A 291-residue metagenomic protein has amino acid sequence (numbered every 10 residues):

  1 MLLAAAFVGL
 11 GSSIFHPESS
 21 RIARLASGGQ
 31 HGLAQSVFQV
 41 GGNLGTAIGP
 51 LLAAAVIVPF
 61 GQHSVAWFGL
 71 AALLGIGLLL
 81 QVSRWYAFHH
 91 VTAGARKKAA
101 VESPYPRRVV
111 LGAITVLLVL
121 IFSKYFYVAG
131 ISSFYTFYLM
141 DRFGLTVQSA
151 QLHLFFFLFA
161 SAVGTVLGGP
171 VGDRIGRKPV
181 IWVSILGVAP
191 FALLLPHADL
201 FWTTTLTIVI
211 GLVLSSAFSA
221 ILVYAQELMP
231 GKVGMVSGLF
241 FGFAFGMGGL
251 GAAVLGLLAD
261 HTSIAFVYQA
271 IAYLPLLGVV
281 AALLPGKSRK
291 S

Functional and structural regions predicted by a protein language model:
A4-G41: Cytoplasmic helix-loop-helix junction between adjacent transmembrane helices in 12-TM secondary transporters
F38-F88: Helix-loop-helix hairpin linking two adjacent transmembrane segments in secondary transporters
G45-I57, T136, G251-A259: Small-residue (Gly/Pro/Ala) motifs that create kinks and tight helix-helix packing interfaces
Q81-Y105: Flexible cytoplasmic inter-helical loops of multi-pass small-molecule transporters
G112-L158, A162: Extracytoplasmic gate region of multi-pass secondary transporters
T165-G176, A259-D260: Helix-to-loop junctions at the C-terminal end of transmembrane segments in multipass secondary transporters
P179-L193: Structural signature of the two symmetry-related core transmembrane helices
G231-H261: A late C-terminal transmembrane helix in Major Facilitator Superfamily
